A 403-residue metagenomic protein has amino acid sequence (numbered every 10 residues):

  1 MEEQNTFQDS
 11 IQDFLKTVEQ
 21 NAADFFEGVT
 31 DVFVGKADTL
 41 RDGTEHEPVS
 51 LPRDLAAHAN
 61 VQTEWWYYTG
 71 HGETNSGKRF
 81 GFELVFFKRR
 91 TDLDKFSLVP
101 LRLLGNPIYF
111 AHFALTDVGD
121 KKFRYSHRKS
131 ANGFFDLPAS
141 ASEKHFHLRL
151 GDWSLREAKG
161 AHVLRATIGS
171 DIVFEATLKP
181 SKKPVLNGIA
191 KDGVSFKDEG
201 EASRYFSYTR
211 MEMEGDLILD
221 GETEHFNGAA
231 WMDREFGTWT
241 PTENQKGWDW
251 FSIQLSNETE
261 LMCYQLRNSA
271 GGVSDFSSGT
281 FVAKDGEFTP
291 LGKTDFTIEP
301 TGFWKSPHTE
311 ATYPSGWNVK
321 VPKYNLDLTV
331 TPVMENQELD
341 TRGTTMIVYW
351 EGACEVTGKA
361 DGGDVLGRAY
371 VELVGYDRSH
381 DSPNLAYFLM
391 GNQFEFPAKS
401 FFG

Functional and structural regions predicted by a protein language model:
E2-G403: Structured soluble/peripheral alpha/beta segments that form catalytic or ligand/cofactor-binding pockets
